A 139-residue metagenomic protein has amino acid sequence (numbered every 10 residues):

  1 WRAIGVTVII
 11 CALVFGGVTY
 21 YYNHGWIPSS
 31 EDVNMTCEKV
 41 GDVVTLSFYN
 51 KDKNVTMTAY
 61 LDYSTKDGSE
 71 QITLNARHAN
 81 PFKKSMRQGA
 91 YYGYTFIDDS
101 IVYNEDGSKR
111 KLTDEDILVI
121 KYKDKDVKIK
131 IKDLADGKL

Functional and structural regions predicted by a protein language model:
W1-G41: Membrane-interface helical sensory segment of bacterial ECF anti-sigma factor regulators
I27-L139: Polar, acidic low-complexity tracts enriched in Ser/Thr/Gln/Glu with frequent Gly/Pro and Thr-Pro motifs
